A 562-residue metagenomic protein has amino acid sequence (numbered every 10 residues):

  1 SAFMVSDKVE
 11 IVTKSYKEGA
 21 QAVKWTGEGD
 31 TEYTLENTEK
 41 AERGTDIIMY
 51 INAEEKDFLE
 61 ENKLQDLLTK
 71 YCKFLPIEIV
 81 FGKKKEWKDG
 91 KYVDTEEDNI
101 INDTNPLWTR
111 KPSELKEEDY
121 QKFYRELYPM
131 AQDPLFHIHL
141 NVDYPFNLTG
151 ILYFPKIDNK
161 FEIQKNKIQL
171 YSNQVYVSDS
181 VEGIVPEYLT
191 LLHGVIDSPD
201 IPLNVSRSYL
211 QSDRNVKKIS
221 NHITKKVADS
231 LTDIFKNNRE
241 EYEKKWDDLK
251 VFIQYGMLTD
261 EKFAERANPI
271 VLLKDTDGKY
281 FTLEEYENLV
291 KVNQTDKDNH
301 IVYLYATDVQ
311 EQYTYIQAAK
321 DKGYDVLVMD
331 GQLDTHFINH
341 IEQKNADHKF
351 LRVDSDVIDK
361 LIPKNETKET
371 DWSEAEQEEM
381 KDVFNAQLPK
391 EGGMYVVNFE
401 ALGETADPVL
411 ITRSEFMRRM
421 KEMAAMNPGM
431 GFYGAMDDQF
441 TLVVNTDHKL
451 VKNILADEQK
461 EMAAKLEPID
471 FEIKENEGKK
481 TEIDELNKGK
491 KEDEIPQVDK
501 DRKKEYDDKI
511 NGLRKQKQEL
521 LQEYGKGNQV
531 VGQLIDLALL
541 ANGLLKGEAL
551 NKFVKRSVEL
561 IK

Functional and structural regions predicted by a protein language model:
M4, K8-K562: Conserved GHKL (Bergerat-fold) ATPase module
